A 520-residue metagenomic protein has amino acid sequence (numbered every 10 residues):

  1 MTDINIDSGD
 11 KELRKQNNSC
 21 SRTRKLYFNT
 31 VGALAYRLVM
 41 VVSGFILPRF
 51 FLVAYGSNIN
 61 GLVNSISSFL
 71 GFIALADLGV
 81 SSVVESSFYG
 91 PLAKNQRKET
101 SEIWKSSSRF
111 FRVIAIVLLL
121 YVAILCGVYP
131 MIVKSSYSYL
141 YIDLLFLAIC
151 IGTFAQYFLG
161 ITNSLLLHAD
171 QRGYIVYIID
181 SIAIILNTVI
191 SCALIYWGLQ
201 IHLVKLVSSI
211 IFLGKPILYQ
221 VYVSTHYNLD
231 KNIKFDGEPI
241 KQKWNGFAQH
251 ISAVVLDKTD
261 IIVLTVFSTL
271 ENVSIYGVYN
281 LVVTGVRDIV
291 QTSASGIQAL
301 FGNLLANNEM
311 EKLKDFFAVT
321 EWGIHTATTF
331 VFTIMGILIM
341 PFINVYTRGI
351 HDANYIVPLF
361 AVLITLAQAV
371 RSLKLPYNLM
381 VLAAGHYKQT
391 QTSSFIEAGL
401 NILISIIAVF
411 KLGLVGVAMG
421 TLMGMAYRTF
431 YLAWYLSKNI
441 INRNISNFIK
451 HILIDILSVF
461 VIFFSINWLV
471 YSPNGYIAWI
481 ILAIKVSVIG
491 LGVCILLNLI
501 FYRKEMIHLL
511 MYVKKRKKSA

Functional and structural regions predicted by a protein language model:
M1-N18, I466-A520: Membrane-proximal transmembrane or re-entrant/amphipathic helices at the cytosolic face
T2, I6-L26, I201-K205, I217-K258 (+6 more regions): Interhelical loop/hinge segments that connect adjacent transmembrane helices in multipass membrane
D3-D10, R22-G90, L119-V122, A148 (+5 more regions): Signature of the first transmembrane helix
T23-Y27, T153-I178, W197-H202, V223 (+3 more regions): Membrane-interface junctions at transmembrane-helix termini in multi-pass inner-membrane proteins
F28-F45, V204-Y219, V223, K234-N303 (+6 more regions): Transmembrane helical elements of multi-pass membrane transporters/channels
L52-A54, N58-I59, Y174, I182-P216 (+4 more regions): Membrane-interface helix-loop junctions in multi-pass transport and translocation proteins
L78-K94, N163, H168, Y227 (+3 more regions): Helix-loop junctions and terminal segments of transmembrane helices in multi-pass membrane transport/translocation
V128-I149, G336-Q368: Interfacial segments at transmembrane-helix termini and the short loops linking adjacent helices
